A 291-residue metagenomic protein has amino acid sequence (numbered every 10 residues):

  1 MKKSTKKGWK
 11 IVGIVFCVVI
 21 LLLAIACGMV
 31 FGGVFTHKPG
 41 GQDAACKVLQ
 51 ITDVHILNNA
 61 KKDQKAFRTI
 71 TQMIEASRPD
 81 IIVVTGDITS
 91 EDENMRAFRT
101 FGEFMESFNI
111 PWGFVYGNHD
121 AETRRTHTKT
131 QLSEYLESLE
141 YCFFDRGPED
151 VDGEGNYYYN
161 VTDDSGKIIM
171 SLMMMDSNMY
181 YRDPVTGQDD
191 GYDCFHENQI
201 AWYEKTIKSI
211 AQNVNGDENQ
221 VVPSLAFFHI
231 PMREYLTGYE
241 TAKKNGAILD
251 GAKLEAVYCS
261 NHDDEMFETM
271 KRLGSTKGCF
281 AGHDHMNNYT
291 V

Functional and structural regions predicted by a protein language model:
K2-L21: N-terminal Sec-pathway targeting helices
F31-F104: N-terminal active-site segment of His-dependent metallophosphoesterases
A45-N58, I169-R182, F227: Active-site-proximal beta-strand elements of phosphoester/diester hydrolases
L49-F67, T89-R96, E122-T123, H127 (+2 more regions): Acidic/histidine-rich helix-loop elements that form or flank divalent-metal/phosphate-binding sites at the catalytic
D53, I70, I82, D87 (+6 more regions): Divalent metal-coordination and catalytic microenvironments
L57-A60, S90-M95, F114-T126, Y180-D183 (+3 more regions): Active-site environment of divalent metal-dependent phosphoester hydrolases
S77-D80, S171-M174, T186-N288: His/acidic metal-ligating clusters that form di-metal
R99-N219: Extended active-site neighborhood of metal-dependent phosphoesterases/phosphodiesterases
